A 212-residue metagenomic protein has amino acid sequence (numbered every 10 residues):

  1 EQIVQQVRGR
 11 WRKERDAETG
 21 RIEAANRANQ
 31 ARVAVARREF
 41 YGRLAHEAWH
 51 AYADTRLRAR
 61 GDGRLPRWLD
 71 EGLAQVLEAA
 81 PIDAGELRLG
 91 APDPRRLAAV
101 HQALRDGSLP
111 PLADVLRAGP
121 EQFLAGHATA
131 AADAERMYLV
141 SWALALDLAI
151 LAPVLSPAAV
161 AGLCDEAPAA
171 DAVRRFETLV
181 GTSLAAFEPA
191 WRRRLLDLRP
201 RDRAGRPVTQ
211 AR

Functional and structural regions predicted by a protein language model:
E1-G61, P66, D171-R175: Juxtacatalytic substrate-recognition/specificity segment
E39, G61-R212: Acidic/His/Gly-enriched intrinsically disordered linker/tail segments that often contain short helix/coil "MoRF-like"
